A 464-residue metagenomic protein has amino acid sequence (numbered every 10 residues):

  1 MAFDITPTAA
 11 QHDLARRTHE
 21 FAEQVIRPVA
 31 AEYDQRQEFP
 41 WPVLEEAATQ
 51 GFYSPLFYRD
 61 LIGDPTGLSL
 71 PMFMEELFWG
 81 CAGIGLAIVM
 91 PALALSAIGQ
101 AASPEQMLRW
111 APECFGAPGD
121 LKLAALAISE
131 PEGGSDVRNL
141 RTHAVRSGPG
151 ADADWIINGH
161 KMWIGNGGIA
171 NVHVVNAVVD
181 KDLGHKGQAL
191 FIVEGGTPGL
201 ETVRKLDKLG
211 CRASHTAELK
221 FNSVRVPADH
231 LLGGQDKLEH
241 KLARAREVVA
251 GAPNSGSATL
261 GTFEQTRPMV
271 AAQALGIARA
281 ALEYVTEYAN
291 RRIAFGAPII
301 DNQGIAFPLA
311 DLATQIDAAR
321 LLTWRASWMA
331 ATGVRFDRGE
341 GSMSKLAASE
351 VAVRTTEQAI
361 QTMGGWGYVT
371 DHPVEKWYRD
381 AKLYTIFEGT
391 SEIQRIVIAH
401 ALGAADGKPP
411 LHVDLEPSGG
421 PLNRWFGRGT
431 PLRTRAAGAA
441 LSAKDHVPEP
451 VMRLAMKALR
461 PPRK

Functional and structural regions predicted by a protein language model:
F3, F73, G261, W366-K464: Glycine-rich phosphate/cofactor-binding loops in nucleotide/flavin-utilizing enzymes
F3-A9, D13-L14, W79, E201-D317 (+4 more regions): Glycine-rich beta->alpha junctions and the first turn(s) of the following alpha-helix
R27-Q35, T286, N290-A297, A313-A347 (+1 more regions): C-terminal helix-coil-helix/basic helical segment that borders enzyme active sites and/or dimer interfaces and provides
T49-L121, N166-V172, A330-V334: Internal helix-loop-helix
W79-A82, G133-G134, M162-G168, C211 (+2 more regions): Glycine-rich phosphate/pyrophosphate-binding beta-alpha loops
D120-S129: A short, Trp-centered hydrophobic/proline-enriched beta-strand micro-motif
T142-R146: A structural signal for short hydrophobic beta-strand segments in well-ordered beta-sheet cores
A153-D154, N158-V203: A short core secondary-structure module
